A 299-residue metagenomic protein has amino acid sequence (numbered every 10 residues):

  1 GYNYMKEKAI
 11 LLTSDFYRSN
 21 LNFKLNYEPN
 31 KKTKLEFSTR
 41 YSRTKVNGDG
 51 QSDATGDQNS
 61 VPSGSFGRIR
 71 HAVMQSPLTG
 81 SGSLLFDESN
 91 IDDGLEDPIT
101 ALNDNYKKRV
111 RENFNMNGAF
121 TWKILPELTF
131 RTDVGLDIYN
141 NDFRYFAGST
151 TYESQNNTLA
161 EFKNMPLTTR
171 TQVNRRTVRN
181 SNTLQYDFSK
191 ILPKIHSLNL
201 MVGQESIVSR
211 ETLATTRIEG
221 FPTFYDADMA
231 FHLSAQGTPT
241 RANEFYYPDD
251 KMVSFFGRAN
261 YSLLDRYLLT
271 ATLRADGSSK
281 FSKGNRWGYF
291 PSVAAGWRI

Functional and structural regions predicted by a protein language model:
Y2-K8, L269-F281, I299: Transmembrane beta-strand segments that form the barrel wall of outer-membrane beta-barrel proteins
A9-I10, S14, K24-N113, D133 (+3 more regions): Surface-exposed loop/interface segments of Gram-negative outer-membrane beta-barrel transport/assembly proteins
F16-N22, S254, F290: Transmembrane beta-barrel architecture of outer membranes
F23-Y27, M116-W122, N182-Y186, G257-Y261 (+1 more regions): Residues on the lipid-exposed face of transmembrane beta-strands in outer-membrane beta-barrel proteins
I138, A275-G277, Y289: Active-site-proximal loop/short-helix segments that contain or immediately flank catalytic acid/base residue(s)
G257-T272: Short, contiguous hydrophobic alpha-helices characteristic of membrane insertion segments
K283-G288: Short glycine/threonine-rich loop-to-helix capping motif typified by GTGT followed within a few residues by an Asp-Pro
